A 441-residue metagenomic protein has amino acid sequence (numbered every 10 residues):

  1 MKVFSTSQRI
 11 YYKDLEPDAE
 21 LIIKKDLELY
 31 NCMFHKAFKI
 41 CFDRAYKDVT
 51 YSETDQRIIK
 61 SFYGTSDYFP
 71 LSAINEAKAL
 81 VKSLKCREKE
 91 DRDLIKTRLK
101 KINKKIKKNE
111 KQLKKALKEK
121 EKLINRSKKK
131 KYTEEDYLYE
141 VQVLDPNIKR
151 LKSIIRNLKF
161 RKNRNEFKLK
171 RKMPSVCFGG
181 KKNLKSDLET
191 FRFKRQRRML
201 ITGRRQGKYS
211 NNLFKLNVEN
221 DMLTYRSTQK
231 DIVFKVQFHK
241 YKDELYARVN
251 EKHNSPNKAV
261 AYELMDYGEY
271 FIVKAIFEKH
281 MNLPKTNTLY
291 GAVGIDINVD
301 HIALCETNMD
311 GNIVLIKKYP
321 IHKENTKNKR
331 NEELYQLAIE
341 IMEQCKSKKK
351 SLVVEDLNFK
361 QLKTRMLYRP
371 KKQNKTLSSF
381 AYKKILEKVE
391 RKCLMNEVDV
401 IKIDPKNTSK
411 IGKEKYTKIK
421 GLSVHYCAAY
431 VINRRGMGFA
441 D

Functional and structural regions predicted by a protein language model:
M1-D441: Nucleic-acid substrate recognition interfaces
